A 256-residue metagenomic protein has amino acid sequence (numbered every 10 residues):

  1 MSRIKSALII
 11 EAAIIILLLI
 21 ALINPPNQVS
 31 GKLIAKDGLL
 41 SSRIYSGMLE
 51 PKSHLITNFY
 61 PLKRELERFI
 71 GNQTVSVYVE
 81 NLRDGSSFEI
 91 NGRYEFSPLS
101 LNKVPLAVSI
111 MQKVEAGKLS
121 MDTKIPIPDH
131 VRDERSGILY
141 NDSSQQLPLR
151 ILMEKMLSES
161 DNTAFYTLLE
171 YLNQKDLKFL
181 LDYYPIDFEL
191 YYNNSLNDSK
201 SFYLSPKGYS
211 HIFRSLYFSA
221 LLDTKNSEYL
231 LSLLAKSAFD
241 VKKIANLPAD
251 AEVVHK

Functional and structural regions predicted by a protein language model:
M1-I15: N-terminal Sec-pathway targeting helices
I14-P26: Hydrophobic alpha-helical membrane-insertion segments, chiefly the h-region of N-terminal signal peptides
N27-E95: Beta-lactamase-like hydrolase cores
N72-V75, L82-G85, N91-R93, L101 (+4 more regions): Extracytoplasmic
T74, M153, F165-L221: Mid-domain, small-residue-enriched loop/turn segments at the edges of structured enzyme/sensor domains
G85, F96-I127: Active-site SXXK
R132-L168, Q174: Conserved catalytic neighborhood of penicillin-recognizing serine enzymes
V241-K256: Short, Gly/Ser/Thr-enriched beta-strand-loop segments that form substrate-interacting elements of hydrolase/peptidase
